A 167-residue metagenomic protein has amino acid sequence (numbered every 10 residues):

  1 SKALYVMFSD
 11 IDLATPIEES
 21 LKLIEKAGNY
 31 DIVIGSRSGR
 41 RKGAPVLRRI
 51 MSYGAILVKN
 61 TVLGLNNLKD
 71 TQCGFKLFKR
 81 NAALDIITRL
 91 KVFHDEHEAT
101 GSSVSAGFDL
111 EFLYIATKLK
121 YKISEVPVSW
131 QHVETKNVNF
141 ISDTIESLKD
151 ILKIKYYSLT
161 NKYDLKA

Functional and structural regions predicted by a protein language model:
S1, Y5, I17-A99, A106 (+2 more regions): Acceptor/aglycone-binding surface of glycosyltransferases and processive sugar-polymer synthases
L13-A14: Acidic metal-phosphate-binding loop of nucleotide-sugar-dependent transferases
K22, R89-V92, E96-A167: Hydrophobic helical membrane-anchoring modules
